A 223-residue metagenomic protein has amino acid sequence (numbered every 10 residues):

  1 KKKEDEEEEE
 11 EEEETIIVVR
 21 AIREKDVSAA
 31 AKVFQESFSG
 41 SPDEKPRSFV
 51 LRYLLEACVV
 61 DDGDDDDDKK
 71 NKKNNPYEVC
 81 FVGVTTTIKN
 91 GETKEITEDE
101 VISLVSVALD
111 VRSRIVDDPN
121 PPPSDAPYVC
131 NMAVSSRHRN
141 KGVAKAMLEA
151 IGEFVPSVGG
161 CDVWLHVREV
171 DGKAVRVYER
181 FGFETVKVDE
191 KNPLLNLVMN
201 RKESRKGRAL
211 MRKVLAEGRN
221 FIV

Functional and structural regions predicted by a protein language model:
K1-K25, N220-V223: Conserved N-terminal entry element of GNAT/NAT acetyltransferase domains
A21-S28, K32-R137, L148-E149, F154 (+1 more regions): Acetyl-CoA-dependent GNAT
S135-R137, K141, E169-V170: Active-site acidic-Proline motif in GNAT/NAT acetyltransferases
N140-F154, R176-R180: Conserved acetyl-CoA-binding loop-helix of GNAT-fold acetyltransferases
K141, V158-C161: Short coil/turn segments at alpha/beta junctions that flank glycine-rich nucleotide-binding fingerprints
C161-W164, R168-V175, R180-V223: C-terminal "cap" of GNAT-fold acetyltransferases
